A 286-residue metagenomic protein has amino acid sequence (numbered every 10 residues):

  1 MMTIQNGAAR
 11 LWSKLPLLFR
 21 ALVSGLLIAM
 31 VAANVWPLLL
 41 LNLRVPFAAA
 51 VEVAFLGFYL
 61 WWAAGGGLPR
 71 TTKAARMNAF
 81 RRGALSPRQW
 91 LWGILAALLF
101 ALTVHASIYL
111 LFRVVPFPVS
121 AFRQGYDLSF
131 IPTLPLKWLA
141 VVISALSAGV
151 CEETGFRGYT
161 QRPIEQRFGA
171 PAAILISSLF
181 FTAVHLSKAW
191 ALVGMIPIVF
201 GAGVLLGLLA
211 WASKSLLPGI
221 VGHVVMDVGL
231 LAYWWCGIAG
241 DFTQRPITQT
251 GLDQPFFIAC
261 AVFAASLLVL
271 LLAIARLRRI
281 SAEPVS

Functional and structural regions predicted by a protein language model:
M1-L15: Short, Lys/Arg-rich, polar N-terminal cytosolic tail immediately upstream of the first transmembrane signal-anchor
A21-A74, A84, R88-L98, Q124 (+1 more regions): Alpha-helical transmembrane segments in multi-pass membrane proteins
L39-A48, R76-G149, Q166, P246: Juxtamembrane helix-loop-helix connectors linking adjacent transmembrane helices in multi-pass membrane enzymes
L41-L43, H185-V193: Membrane-interface helix caps and helix-loop-helix hairpins in membrane proteins
C151-I176, W211-S215: Membrane-interface helix/loop boundary segments of multi-pass membrane proteins
A170-L186, F200: Small-polar-interrupted transmembrane alpha-helices in polytopic inner-membrane proteins
S178-L179, I196-A212: Hydrophobic alpha-helical segments embedded in the membrane of multi-pass proteins
V224-S286: C-terminal membrane module of polytopic membrane proteins
